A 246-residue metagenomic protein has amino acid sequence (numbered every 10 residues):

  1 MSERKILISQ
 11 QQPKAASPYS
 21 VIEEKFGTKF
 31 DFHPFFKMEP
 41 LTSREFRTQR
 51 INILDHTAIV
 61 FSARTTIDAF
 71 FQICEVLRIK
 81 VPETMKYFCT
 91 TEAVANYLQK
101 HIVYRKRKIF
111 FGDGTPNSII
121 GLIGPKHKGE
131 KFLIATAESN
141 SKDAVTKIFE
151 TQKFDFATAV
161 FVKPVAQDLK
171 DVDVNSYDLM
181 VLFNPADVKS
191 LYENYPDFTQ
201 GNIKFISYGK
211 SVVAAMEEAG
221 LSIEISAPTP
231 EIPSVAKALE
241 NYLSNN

Functional and structural regions predicted by a protein language model:
M1-N246: Conserved beta-alpha
